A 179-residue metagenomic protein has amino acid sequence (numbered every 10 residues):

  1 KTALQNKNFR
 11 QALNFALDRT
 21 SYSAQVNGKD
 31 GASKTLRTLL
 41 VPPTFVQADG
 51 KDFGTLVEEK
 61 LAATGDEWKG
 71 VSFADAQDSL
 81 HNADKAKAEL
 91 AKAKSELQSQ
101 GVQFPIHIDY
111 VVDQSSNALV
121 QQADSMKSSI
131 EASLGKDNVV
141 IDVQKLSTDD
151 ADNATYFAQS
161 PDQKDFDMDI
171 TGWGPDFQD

Functional and structural regions predicted by a protein language model:
K1: Periplasmic-binding protein-like
L4-A132: Append "and occasionally in soluble cytosolic enzymes with long acidic Gly/Pro-rich linkers
S129-D179: Periplasmic binding protein-like
